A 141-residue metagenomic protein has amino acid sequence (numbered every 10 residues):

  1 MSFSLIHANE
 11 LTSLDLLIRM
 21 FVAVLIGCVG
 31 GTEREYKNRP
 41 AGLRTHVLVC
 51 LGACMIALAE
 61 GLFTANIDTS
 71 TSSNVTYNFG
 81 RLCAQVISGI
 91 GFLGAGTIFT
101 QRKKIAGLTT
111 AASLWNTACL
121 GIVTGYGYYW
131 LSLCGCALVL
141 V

Functional and structural regions predicted by a protein language model:
M1-N74, G80: Alpha-helical transmembrane segments and their membrane-interface boundaries that form or gate the permeation pathway
L16, G127-A137: Loop-to-transmembrane alpha-helix initiation sites
G27, A53-A57, I90-T97, V139-L140: Alpha-helical transmembrane segments of multi-pass membrane proteins
Y36-V49, V75-I87, Q101-N116: Short, non-helical or kinked segments that cap or interrupt transmembrane helices
L48-L58, A112-G125: Small-residue-rich segments of transmembrane alpha-helices in multi-pass membrane proteins, especially helix faces
G61-L62, C83-L93: Ligand-binding beta-strand-loop-alpha-helix segment within the catalytic cores of soluble metabolic enzymes
I67-Y77, I98-K103, L133-V141: Juxtamembrane/interfacial segments around transmembrane helices
R102-A106, I122-Y128: Transmembrane helical hairpin unit
